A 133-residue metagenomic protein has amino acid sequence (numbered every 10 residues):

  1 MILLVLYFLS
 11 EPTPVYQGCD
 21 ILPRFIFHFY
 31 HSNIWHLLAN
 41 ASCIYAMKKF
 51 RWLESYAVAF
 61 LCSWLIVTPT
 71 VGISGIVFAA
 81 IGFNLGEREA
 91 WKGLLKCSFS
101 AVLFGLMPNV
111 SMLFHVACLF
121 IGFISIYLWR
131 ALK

Functional and structural regions predicted by a protein language model:
M1-K133: A detector for small-residue-rich transmembrane helices and their helix-helix packing motifs
